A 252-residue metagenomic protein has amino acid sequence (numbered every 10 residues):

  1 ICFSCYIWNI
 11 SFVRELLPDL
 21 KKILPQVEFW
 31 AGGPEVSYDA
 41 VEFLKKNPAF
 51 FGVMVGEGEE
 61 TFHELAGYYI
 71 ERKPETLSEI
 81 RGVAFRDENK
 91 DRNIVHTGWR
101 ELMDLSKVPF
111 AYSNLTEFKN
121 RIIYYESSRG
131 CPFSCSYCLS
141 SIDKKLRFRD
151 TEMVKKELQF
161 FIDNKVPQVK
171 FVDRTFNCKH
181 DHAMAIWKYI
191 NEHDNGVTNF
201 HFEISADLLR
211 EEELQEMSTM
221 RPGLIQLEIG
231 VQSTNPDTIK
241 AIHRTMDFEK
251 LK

Functional and structural regions predicted by a protein language model:
I1-W99: Glycine-rich beta-alpha loop elements in corrinoid/cobalamin-binding modules across cobalamin-dependent enzymes
Y6-I10, E35-S37, G58-T61, E101-D104 (+4 more regions): Short, solvent-exposed loop/turn segments at secondary-structure junctions
G56, F85, G98-L102, F110 (+2 more regions): Active-site donor-binding loop signature of nucleotide-sugar glycosyltransferases
Y69, M103-S106: Short, charged/polar, Gly/Pro-enriched secondary-structure boundary elements
S106-K252: Radical SAM [4Fe-4S] cluster-binding motif and immediate context
